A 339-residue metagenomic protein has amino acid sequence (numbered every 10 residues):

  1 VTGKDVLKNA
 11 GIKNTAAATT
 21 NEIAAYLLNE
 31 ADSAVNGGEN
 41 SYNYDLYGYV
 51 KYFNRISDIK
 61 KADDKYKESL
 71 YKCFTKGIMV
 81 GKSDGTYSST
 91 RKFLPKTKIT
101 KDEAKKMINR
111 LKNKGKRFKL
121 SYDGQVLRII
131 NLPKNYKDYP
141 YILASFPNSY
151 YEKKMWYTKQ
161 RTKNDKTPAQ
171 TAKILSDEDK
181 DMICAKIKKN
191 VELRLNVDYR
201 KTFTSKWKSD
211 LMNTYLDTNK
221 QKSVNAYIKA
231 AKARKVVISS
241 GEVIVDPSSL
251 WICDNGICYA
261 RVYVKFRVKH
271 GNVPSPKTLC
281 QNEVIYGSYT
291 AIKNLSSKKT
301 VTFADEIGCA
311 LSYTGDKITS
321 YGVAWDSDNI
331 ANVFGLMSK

Functional and structural regions predicted by a protein language model:
V1-E22, N29-S69, G81-K98, L111-K134: Feature responds to low-complexity, polar/acidic, surface-exposed segments characteristic of secreted/exported proteins
G3, L28-G37, F74-I78, N109-R117 (+2 more regions): Sec-exported extracytoplasmic/periplasmic mature domains
E30-A31, T100, K265-K269: Solvent-exposed loop/turn segments at secondary-structure junctions within structured extracellular/periplasmic domains
G37-G38, L127-G241: Core segments of small alpha/beta cavity-forming domains
D64-K65, K72-F74, I252-D254: Extracellular/periplasmic catalytic domains that process cell-envelope and extracellular macromolecules
K119-K173, K180, E192, C280-K339: Low-complexity, intrinsically disordered terminal/linker segments enriched in charged and Gly/Pro repeats
T204-S338: Structured, amphipathic secondary-structure segments that form assembly/contact surfaces in multi-subunit
